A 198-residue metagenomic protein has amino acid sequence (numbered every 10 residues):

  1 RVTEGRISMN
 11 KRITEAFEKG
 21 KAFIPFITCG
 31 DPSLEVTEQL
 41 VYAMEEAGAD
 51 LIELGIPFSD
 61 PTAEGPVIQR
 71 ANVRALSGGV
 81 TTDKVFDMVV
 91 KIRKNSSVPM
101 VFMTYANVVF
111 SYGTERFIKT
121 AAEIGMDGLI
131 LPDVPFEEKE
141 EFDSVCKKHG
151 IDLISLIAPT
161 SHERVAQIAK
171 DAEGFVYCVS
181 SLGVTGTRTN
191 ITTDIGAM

Functional and structural regions predicted by a protein language model:
R6-I27, M88-K94: N-terminal amphipathic alpha-helix/helix-capping segment at the start of soluble metabolic enzymes
N10-A16, S59-I68, V80-V89, F110-E115 (+3 more regions): Active-site-adjacent beta->alpha loops and helix N-cap segments on the catalytic face of soluble alpha/beta enzymes
K19-A22, A47-T62: N-terminal glycine-rich anion-binding loops that anchor highly charged ligand groups
F23-T37, V101-G113, L153-T160, R188: Active-site mouth loops of central-metabolism enzymes
P25, M44, G55, A121 (+1 more regions): Conserved, mostly hydrophobic/aromatic
G48, A121-D127, K147-L153, D171-Y177: Glycine-enriched alpha-helix->loop->beta-strand junction motifs that scaffold or abut catalytic
L51-I52, I56-F58, Q69-L131: Active-site beta->alpha loop and helix N-cap motifs at the rims of alpha/beta catalytic domains
I151-T187: Histidine/lysine/aspartate-rich catalytic loop segments that bind and position anionic ligands
